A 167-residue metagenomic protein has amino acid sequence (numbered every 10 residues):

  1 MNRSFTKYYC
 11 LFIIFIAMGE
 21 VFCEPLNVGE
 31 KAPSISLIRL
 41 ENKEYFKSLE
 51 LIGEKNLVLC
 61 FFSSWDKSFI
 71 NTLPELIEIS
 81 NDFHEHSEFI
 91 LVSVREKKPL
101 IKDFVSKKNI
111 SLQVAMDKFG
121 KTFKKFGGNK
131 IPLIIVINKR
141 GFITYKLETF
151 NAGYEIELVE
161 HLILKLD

Functional and structural regions predicted by a protein language model:
N2-Y9: Bacterial N-terminal signal peptides that target proteins for export
F12-S34, I52: N-proximal helix/coil linker or "cap" segments that precede and/or mark the start of modular domains
E30, K43-E44, F142: Residue-level signal for well-ordered, solvent-exposed loop/turn and beta-edge residues enriched in charged/polar side
S36-N56: A short beta-strand-turn-helix
K55-L57, F62-D66, K130: Short pre-active-site segment immediately N-terminal to redox-active cysteine/selenocysteine motifs in thiol-based
F61-I77: Conserved redox-active cysteine motifs that mediate thiol-disulfide chemistry, especially di-cysteine Cys-X(1-2)-Cys
I79-F119: Conserved segment of the thioredoxin-like fold in thiol-based oxidoreductases
K107-I110, F119-H161: Thiol/disulfide oxidoreductase modules built on the thioredoxin-like
